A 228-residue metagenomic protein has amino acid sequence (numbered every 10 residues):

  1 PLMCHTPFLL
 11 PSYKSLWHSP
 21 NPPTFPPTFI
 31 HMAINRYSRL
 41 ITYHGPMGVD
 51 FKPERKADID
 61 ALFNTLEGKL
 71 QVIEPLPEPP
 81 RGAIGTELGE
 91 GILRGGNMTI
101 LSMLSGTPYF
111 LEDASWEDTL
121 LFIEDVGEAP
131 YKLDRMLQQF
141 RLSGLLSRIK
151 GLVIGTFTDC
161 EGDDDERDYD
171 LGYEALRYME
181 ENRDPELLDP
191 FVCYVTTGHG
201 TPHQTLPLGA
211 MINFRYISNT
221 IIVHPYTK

Functional and structural regions predicted by a protein language model:
P1, L121-D125, K150-G155: Short, glycine-/small-residue-enriched flexible loop/hinge segments at domain edges that mediate gating
L10-I34, I41-P46: Short, acidic/small-residue loops that bind anionic groups at enzyme active sites
P20, L40-T42, G91-I92, T99 (+3 more regions): Structural motif
F25, F29, P53-A57, I92-I100 (+5 more regions): Conserved active-site and cofactor/substrate-binding residues in soluble primary-metabolism enzymes
L40-S102: Conserved anion/nucleotide-ligand pocket segment
R94-D134: Oxyanion-binding "anion nests"
K132-K228: C-terminal active-site/capping subdomain that shapes the small-molecule cofactor and substrate pocket of enzyme
